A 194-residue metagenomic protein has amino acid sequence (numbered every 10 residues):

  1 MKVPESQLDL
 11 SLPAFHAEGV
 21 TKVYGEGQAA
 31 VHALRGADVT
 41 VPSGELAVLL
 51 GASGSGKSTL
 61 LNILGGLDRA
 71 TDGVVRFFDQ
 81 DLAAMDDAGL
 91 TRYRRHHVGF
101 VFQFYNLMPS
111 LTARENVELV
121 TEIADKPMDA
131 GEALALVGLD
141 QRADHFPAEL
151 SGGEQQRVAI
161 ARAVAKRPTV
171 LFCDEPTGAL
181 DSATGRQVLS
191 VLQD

Functional and structural regions predicted by a protein language model:
M1-D9: Pre-NBD coupling/linker segments of ABC/ABC-like ATPases
P13-D194: ABC family nucleotide-binding domain
